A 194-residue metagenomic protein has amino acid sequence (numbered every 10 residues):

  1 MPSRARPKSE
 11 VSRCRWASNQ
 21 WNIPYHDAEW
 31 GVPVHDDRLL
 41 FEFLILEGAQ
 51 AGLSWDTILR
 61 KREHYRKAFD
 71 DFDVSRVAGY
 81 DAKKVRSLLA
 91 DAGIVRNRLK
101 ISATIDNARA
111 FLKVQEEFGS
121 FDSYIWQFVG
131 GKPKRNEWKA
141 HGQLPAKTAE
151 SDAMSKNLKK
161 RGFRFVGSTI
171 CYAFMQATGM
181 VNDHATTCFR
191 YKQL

Functional and structural regions predicted by a protein language model:
M1-L194: HhH-family (HhH-GPD) DNA N-glycosylase catalytic core used in base-excision repair
